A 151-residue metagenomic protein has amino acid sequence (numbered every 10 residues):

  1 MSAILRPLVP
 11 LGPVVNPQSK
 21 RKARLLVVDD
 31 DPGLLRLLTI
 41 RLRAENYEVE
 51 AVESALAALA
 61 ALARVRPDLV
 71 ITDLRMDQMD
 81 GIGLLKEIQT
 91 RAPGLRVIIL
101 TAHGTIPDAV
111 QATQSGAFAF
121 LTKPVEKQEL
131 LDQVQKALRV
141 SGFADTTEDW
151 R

Functional and structural regions predicted by a protein language model:
L35, D77, T105: The feature encodes the CheY-like receiver
R36-A44: Charged docking surfaces used in two-component/phosphorelay signaling
N46-E53, A61: Short hydrophobic/Thr-rich beta-strand motif most characteristic of the beta2 strand and flanking loop of CheY-like
E53-A57, D80-G83: Acidic catalytic/metal-coordinating carboxylates
A60, I82-P93, Q111: Short amphipathic alpha-helix used as the core "switch/output" element in two-component signaling
V65-I71: Active-site beta3 strand of CheY-like receiver
T105-P107, L121, V125-Q135: C-terminal output helix
